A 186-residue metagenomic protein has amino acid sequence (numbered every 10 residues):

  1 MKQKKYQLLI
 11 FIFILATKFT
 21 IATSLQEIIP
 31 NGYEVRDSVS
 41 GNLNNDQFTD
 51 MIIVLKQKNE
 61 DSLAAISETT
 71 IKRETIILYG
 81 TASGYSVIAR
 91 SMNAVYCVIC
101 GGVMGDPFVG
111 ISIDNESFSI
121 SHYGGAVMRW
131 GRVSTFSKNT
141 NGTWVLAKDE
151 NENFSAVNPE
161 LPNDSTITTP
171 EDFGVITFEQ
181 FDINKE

Functional and structural regions predicted by a protein language model:
M1-L8: Bacterial N-terminal signal peptides that target proteins for export
L9-K18: Bacterial N-terminal signal peptides
L25-Q26, P107-E186: Acidic, small-residue rich beta-repeat scaffolds with periodic aromatic anchors
I28-I29, S62-T70, G124-V127: Short consensus segments that form the blades of beta-propeller domains, in both extracellular/periplasmic
I29-S38, N93-F108, W130: Repeat-based blade/solenoid architectures
L43-K56, I113-H122: Acidic/hydrophobic-patterned starts of short beta strands in beta-sheet-rich repeat architectures
E60-M92, T135-T140: Beta-propeller blade repeat segments, especially FG-GAP/WD-type strand-to-loop junctions in 6- to 7-bladed propeller
V87-N93, L146-N151: Beta-propeller fold detector
